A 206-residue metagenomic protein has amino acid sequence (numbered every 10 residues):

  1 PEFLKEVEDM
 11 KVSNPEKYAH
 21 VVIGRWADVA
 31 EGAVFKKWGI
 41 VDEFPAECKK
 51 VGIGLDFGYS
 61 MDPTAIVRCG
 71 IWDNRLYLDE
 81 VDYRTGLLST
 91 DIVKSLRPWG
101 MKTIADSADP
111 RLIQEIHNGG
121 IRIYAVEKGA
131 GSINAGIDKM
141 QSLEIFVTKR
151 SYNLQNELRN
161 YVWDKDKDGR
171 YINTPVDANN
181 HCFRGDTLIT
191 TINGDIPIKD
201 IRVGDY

Functional and structural regions predicted by a protein language model:
E2-D9, Y171-P175, D195-D200: Short, polar loop/linker segments at the starts of domains and inter-domain junctions
E2-L55: ATPase catalytic-site recognition across NTP-hydrolyzing enzymes
H20-R25, A33-W38, R150-N153, G169-I172 (+1 more regions): Short coil/turn segments at secondary-structure boundaries
A27, Y59-S60, P110-R111: Short, solvent-exposed loop/turn segments at secondary-structure junctions
A46-G70: Gly/Thr-rich phosphate-binding beta-strand-loop-beta motif of the actin/hexokinase/Hsp70
A65-T174: Mg2+-dependent endonuclease catalytic cores in nucleic-acid-processing enzymes, primarily RNase H-like
V176-C182: Acidic, Mg2+-coordinating catalytic module of metal-dependent nucleases/exonucleases that use a two-metal-ion mechanism
F183-Y206: HINT superfamily self-processing domains
